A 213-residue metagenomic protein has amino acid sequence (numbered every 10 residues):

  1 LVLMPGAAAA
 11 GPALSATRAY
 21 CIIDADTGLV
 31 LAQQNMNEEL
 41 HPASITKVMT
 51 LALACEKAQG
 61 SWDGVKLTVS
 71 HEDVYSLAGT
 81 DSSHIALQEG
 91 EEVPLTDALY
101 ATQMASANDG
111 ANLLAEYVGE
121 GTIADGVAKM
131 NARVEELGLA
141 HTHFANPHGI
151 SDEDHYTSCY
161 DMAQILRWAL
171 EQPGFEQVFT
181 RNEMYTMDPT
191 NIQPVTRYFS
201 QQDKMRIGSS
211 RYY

Functional and structural regions predicted by a protein language model:
L1-A9: Sec-dependent N-terminal signal peptides of Gram-positive bacterial secreted proteins and lipoproteins
A9-Y160, Q164, A169-P173: Active-site-adjacent loops and short helices of periplasmic peptidoglycan-processing enzymes
L139-H143, S151-Y213: Domain-terminus/edge residues, biased toward the C-terminal soluble/receptor-binding domains of extracytoplasmic
